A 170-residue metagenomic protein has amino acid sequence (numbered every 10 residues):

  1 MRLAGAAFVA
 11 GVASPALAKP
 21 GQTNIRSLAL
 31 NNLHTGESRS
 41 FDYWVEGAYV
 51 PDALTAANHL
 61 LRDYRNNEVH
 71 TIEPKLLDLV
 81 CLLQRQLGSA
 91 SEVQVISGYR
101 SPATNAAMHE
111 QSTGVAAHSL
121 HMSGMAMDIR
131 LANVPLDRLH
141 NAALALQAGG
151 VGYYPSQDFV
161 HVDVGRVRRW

Functional and structural regions predicted by a protein language model:
M1-A18: N-terminal export signals
K19-D63: Near-N-terminal "mature-domain entry" segment
R26-N31, Q111-W170: Catalytic cores and adjacent binding grooves of peptidoglycan-active enzymes
F41-D42, A107-H109, N141: Short, solvent-exposed loop/turn and secondary-structure capping segments
E46-Q94: Active-site acidic/histidine clusters and adjacent loop/turn architecture that either coordinate catalytic ions
V50-D52, T104-A107: Short acidic/His/Gly/Ser-rich catalytic and metal-binding motifs that mark active-site loops of diverse hydrolases
L79-Q84, S101-T104, I129: Cysteine-centered nucleophilic/redox motifs
S91-A106: Acidic helix-start/capping segments at beta-turn-to-alpha-helix junctions
